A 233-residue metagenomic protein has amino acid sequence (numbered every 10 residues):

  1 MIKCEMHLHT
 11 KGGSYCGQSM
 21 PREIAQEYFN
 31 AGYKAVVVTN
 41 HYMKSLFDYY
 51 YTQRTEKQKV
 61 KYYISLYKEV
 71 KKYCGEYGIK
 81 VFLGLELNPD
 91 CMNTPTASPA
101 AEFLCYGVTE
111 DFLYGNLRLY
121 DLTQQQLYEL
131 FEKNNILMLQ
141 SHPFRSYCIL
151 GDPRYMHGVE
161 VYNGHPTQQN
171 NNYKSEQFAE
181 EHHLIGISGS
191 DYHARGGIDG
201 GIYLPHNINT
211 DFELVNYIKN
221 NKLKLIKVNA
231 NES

Functional and structural regions predicted by a protein language model:
M1-M6, T10-S14, P21-Q26, C91-D111 (+1 more regions): Charged catalytic cores and adjacent phosphate/nucleic-acid-binding surfaces used for phosphate/nucleic-acid chemistry
M1-N88, Y173, A194-G197: An N-terminally biased module of ancient metal coordination in phosphate/nucleic-acid-related enzymes
V36, M138, G186: Hydrophobic anchor at the start of a short beta-strand that flanks the dinucleotide cofactor-binding loop
Y42-H165, E213-K227: Extended substrate/RNA-proximal surfaces in nucleic-acid metabolism proteins
